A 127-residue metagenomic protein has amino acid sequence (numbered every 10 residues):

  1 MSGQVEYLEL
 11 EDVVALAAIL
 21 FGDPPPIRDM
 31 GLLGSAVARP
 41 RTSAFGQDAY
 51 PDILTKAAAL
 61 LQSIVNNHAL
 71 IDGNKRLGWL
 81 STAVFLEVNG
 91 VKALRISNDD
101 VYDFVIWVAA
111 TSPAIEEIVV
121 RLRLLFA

Functional and structural regions predicted by a protein language model:
M1-A127: FIC/Doc superfamily catalytic core
